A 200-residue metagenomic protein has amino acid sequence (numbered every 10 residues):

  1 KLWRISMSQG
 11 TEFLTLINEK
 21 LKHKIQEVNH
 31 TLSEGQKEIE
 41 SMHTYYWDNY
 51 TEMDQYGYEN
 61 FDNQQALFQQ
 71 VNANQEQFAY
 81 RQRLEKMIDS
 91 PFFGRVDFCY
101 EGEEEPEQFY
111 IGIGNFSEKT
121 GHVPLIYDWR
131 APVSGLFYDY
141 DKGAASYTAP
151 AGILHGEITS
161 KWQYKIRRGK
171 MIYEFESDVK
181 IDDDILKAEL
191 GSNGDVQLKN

Functional and structural regions predicted by a protein language model:
L2-K199: Extended, charged low-complexity regulatory segments
